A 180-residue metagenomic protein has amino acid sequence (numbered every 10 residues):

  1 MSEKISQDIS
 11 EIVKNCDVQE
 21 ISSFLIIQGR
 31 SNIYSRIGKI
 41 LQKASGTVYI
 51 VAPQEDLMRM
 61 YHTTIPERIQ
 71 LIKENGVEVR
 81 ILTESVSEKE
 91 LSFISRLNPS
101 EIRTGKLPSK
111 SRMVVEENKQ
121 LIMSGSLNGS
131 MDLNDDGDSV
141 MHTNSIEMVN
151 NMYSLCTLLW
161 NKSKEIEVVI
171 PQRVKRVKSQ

Functional and structural regions predicted by a protein language model:
M1-R80: PLD-like (HKD) phosphodiesterase/transphosphatidyltransferase domain
Q28, I50-P53, L82-E84, G105-K106 (+2 more regions): Short His-Asn-centered micro-motif
E55, V86, N128: Short, glycine/serine-rich, charged loops/turns that create anion-binding and catalytic segments at active sites
M58-R59, E88, N150: Loop/helix-junction capping segments adjacent to catalytic residues or to phosphate/diphosphate-binding pockets
E67, R96-S100, L121: Short, hinge-like loop/turn segments at secondary-structure boundaries
R80-R112: HKD-type phospholipase D/PLD-like phosphodiesterase module
E101-V149, C156: HKD (HxKxxxxD) catalytic microenvironment of the phospholipase D
Y153-Q180: Cysteine/selenocysteine-centered motifs that mediate thiol-based redox chemistry or coordinate metal-sulfur cofactors
